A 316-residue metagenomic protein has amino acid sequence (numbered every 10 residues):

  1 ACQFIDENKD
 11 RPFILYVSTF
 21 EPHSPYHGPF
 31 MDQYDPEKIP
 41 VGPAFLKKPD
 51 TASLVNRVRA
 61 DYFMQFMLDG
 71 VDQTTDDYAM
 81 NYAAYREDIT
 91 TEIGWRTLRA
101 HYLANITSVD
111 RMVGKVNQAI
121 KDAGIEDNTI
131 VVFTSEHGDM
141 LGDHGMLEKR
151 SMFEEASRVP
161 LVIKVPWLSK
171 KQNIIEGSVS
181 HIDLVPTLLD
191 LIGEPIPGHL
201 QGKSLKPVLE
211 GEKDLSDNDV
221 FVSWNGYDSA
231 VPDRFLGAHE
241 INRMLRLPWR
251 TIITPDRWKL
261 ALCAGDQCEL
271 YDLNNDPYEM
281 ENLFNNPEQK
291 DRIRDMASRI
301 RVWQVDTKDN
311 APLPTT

Functional and structural regions predicted by a protein language model:
C2, A100-L103, T107-G114, A156-S157 (+8 more regions): A structural signal for well-ordered alpha-helical segments within the folded catalytic domains of diverse enzymes
C2, F13, E126-V132, K171-L245 (+2 more regions): Polar, surface-exposed loop/tail segments that function as active-site lids or cofactor/substrate-recognition elements
Q3, E7, R111, K115-A119 (+9 more regions): Residue-level signal for well-ordered alpha-helical scaffold segments within enzymatic catalytic domains
F4-N128, V132-S178, L191-H199, D291: Active-site-proximal cap/lid insertion segments
T19-S24, G94, H137-D139, M146-L147 (+6 more regions): Short, solvent-exposed loop/turn segments at secondary-structure junctions
D110, D219, I300-L313: Bilobed periplasmic-binding protein-like "clamshell/Venus-flytrap" ligand-binding domains
D127-T129, S157-V159, D217, D256-W258 (+1 more regions): Change "...and in nucleic-acid phosphodiester-cleaving endonucleases..." to "...and in nucleic-acid processing enzymes
E154-E155, S223-N285, P314-T316: C-terminal, low-complexity/hydrophilic appendages and adjacent surface loops of extracellular/periplasmic anionic
